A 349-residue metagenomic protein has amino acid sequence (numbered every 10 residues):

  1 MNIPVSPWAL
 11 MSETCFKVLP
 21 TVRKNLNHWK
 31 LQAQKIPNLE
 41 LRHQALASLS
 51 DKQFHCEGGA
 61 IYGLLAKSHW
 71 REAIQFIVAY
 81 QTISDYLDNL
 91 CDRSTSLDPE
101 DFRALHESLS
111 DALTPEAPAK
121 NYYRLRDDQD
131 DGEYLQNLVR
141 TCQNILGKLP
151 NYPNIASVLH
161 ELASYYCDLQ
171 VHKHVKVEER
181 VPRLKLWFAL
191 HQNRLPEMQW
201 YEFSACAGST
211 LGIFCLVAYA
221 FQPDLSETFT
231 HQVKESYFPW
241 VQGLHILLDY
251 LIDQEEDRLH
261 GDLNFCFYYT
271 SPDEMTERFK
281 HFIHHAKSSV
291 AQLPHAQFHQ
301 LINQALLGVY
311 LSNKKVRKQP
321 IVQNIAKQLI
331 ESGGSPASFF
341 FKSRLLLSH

Functional and structural regions predicted by a protein language model:
M1, L293, A305-H349: Acidic, carboxylate-rich catalytic segments that either coordinate divalent cations
M1-M11: Extreme N-terminal leader/anchor segments
V18-L19, R23-G59, I74, L105-E255 (+1 more regions): All-alpha helical catalytic cores of prenyl diphosphate-utilizing isoprenoid enzymes
G58-A60, F76-D85: Non-membrane alpha-helical segments in proteins
A60-R71: Post-signal peptide N-terminal segment of secreted/secretory-pathway proteins
L64, S84-Y122: Aspartate-rich (DDxxD/NDxxD/DxxxD) Mg2+/diphosphate-binding motifs and their adjoining helix-loop segments
Y80-S94, H245-E256: Acidic (Asp/Glu-rich) catalytic motifs at the cytosolic membrane interface
F229-Q304: Active-site/pore-lining binding-face segments in mid-to-C-terminal subdomains
